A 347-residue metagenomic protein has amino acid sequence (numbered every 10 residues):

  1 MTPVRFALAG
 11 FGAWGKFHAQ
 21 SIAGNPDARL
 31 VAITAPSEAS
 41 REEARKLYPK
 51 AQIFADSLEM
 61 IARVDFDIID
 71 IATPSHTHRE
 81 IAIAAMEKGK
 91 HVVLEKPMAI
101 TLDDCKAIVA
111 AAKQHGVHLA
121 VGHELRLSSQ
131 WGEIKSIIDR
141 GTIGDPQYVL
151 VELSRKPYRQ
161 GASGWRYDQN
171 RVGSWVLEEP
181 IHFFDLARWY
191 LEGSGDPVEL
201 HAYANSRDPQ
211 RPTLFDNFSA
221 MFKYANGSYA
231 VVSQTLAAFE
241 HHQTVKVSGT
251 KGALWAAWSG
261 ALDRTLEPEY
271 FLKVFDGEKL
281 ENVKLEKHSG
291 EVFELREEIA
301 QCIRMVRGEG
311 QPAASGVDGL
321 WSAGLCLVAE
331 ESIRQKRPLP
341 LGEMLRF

Functional and structural regions predicted by a protein language model:
M1-P3, A28, I68-I71, C302-F347: C-terminal helix-rich "cap/oligomerization" subdomain common to oxidoreductases
M1-Y48: N-terminal Rossmann-like dinucleotide-binding module
F17, P36, E286-A300: Active-site loop of classical SDR/Rossmann-like NAD(P)-dependent oxidoreductases, centered on the catalytic Tyr-X3-Lys
A39, Y48-A111: Beta-loop-alpha module in the N-terminal Rossmann-like domain of NAD(P)-dependent dehydrogenases, especially those
A110-V117, G132-Q147, G249, A253: Basic phosphate/pyrophosphate-binding loop/patch that engages nucleotide-derived ligands
L125-P212, K336: Predominantly a Rossmann-like dinucleotide-binding segment in NAD(P)-dependent oxidoreductases
F184-D263, E294-P312, V328, M344-F347: Contiguous beta-strand/loop segments that form the cofactor/metal-binding neighborhood of enzyme cores
